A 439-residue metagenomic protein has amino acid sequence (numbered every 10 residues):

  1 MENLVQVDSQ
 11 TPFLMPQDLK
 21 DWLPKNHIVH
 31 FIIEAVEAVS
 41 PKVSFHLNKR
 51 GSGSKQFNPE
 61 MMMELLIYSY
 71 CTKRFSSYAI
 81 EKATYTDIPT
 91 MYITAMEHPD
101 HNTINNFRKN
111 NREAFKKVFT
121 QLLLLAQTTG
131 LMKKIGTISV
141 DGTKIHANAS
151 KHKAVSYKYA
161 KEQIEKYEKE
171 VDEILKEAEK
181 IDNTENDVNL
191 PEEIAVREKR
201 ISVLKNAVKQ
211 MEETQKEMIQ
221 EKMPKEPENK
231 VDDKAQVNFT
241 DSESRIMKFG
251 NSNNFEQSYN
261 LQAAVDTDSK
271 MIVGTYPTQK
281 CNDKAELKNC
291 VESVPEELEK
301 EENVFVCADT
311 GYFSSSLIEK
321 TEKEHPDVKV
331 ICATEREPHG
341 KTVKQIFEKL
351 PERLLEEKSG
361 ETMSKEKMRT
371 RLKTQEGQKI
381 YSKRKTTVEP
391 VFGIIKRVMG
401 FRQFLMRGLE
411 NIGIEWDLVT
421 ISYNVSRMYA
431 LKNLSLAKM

Functional and structural regions predicted by a protein language model:
M1-H30: Hydrophobic alpha-helical membrane-insertion signals
V5-Q6, L66, R74-T86, M96-M439: Anion-binding and metal-coordination hotspots
P16, M62-M63, H101: Residue-level signal for cytosolic alpha-helical hairpin/rod architecture
K25-I67: Basic, short loop/linker segments at the boundary and entry of helix-turn-helix/winged-helix-like folds
V39-V43, D87, M91, V398: A short secondary-structure junction motif
S54, M91-A95, A126: Catalytic micro-motifs at enzyme active sites that drive phosphoryl/nucleotidyl and oxygen chemistry
Y70: Short, locally clustered residues in the helix-turn-helix/winged-helix DNA-binding domain
